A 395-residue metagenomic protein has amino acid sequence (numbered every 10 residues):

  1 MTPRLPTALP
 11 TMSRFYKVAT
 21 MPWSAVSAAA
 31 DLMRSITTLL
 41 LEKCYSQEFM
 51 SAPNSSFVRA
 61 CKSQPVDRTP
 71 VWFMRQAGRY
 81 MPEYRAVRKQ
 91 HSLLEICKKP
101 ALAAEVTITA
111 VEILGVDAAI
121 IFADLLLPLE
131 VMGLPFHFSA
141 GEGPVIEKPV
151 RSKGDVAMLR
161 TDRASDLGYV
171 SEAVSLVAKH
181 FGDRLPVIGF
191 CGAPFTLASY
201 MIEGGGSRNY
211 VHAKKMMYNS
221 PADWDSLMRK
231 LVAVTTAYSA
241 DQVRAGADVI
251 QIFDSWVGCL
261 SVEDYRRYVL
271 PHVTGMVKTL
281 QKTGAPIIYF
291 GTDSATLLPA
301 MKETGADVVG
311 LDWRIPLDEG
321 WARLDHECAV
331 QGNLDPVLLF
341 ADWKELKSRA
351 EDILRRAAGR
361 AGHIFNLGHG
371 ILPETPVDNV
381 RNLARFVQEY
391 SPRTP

Functional and structural regions predicted by a protein language model:
R4, T11-S27, R34-S35: Low-acidity, Ser/Thr- and Arg-rich intrinsically disordered low-complexity segments
L39: Carbohydrate-active enzymes and regulators
F49-A140, L270, L354-R355, V377-P395: N-terminal basic, low-complexity leaders that serve as flexible interaction/assembly modules and, when applicable, as
A60-Q76, V116-E142, S165-N209: Glycine-rich, aromatic-flanked loop segments that form ligand/cofactor-binding clefts across common enzyme folds
R85, Q90-L102, G154-G168, S175: Basic, amphipathic N-terminal segments that precede the first structured/catalytic domain
V87-Q90, F136-T161, V211-K215: Glycine-/small-residue-rich beta-strand-loop submotif within the FAD-binding core of flavoenzymes
G168-P395: Active-site loop segments of alpha/beta catalytic cores
